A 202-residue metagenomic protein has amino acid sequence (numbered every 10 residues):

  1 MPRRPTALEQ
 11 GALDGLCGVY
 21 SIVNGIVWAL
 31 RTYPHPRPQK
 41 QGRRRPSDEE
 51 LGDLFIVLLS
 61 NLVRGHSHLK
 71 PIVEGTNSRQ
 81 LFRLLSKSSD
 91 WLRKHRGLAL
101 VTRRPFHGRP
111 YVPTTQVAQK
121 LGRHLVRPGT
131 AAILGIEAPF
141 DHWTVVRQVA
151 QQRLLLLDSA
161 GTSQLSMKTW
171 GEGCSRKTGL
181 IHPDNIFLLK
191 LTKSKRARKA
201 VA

Functional and structural regions predicted by a protein language model:
M1-S67: Active-site nucleophile-adjacent alpha helix/oxyanion-hole segment immediately C-terminal to the catalytic cysteine
V27, T144, K199: Short acidic, gly/pro-rich beta-turn/loop elements at beta-sheet edges and active-site/ligand-binding grooves
L59-I181: Conserved active-site-adjacent core of cysteine acyl-enzyme catalytic domains
K177-A202: Low-complexity, Gly/Ser/Thr/Pro-rich intrinsically disordered linker/tail segments
